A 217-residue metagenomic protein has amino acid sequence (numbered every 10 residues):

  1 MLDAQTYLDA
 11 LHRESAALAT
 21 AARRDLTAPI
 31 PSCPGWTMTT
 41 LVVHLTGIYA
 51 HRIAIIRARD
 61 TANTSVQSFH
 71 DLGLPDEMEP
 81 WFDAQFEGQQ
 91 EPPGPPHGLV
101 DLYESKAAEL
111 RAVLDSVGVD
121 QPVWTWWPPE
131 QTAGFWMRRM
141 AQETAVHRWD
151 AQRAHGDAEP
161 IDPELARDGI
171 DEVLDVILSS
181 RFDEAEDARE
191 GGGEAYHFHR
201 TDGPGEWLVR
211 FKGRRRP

Functional and structural regions predicted by a protein language model:
M1-T40: Non-cleavable N-terminal signal-anchor transmembrane helices
L2, A50-P122, E159, E164-D168 (+2 more regions): Short, helix-capping/interhelical loops that line the mouth of catalytic, cofactor-, or ligand-binding pockets
Y7-E14, H44, L99-K106, W136 (+1 more regions): Amphipathic alpha-helix face/heptad-repeat signature
E14-A17, I48, K106-E109, V113-S116 (+2 more regions): Amphipathic, well-ordered alpha-helical segments in soluble domains
A19-A22, L114-G118, H155: A structural signal for long alpha-helical coiled-coils and helix-turn connectors that form the cytosolic signaling
T27-L72, T125-E184: Short, contiguous alpha-helical
E172-K212: A glycine-rich beta-turn/hairpin centered on an aromatic-Pro dipeptide
R214-P217: A hydrophobic, small-residue-rich beta->alpha segment in the mid-to-C-terminal subdomain of diverse proteins
